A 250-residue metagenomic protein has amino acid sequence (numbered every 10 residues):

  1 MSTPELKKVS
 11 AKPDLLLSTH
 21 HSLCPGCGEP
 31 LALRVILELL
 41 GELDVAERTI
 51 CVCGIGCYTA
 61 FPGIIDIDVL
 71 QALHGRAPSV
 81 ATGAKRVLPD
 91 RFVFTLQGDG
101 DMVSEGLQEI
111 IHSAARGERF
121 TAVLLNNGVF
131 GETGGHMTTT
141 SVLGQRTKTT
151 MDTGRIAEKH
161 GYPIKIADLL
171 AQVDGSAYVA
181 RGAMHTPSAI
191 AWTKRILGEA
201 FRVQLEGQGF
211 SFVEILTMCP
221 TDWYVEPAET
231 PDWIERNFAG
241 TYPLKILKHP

Functional and structural regions predicted by a protein language model:
M1-F94, E206: Thiamine diphosphate
C24-P25, V69, Q97-D99, G154-R155 (+1 more regions): A generic structural signal for short
G54, G98, L125-N127: Cofactor-binding loop segments of dinucleotide-utilizing enzymes, especially the Rossmann-like FAD- and NAD(P)+-binding
G56-Y58, G100, M218: Short glycine-rich anion-binding loops that position phosphate/pyrophosphate groups of nucleotides and phosphorylated
D90, S104-T121, L125, V129-P250: Glycine-rich ThDP/TPP pyrophosphate-binding loop and its adjacent helix/strand module within ThDP-dependent enzymes
T95-E105: Gly/Ser-rich oxyanion-binding loop with an adjacent helix/lid that shapes the negatively charged ligand pocket
